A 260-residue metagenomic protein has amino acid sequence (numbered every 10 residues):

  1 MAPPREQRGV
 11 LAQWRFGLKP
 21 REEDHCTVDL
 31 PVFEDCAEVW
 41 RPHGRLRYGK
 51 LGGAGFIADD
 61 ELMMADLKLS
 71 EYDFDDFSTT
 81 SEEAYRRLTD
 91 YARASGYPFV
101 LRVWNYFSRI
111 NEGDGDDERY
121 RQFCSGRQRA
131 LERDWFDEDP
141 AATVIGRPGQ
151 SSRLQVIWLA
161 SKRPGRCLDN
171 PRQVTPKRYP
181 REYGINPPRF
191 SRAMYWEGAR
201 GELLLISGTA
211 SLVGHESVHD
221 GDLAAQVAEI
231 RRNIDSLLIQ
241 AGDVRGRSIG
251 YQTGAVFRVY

Functional and structural regions predicted by a protein language model:
M1-Y260: N-terminal presequence-like segments and the immediate start of the first folded domain
